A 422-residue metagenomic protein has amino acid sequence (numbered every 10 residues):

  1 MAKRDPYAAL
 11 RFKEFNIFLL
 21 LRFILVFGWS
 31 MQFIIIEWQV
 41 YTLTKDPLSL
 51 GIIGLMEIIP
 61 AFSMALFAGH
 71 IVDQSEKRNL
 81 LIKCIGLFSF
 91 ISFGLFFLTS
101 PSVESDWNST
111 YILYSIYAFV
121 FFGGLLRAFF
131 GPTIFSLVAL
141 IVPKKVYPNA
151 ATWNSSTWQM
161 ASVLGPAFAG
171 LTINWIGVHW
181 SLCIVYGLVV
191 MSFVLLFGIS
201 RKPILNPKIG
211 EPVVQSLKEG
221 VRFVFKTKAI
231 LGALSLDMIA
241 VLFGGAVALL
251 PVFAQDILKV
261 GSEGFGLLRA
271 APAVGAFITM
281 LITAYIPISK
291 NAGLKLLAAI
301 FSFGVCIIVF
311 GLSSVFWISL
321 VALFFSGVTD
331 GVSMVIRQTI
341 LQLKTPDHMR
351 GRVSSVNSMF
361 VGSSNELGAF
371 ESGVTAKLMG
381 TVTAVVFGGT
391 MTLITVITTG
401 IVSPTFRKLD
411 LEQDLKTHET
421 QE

Functional and structural regions predicted by a protein language model:
A2-P60, R222-P272: Helix-loop boundary and gating motifs at the non-cytosolic
F23, W107-F129, M238, C306 (+1 more regions): Hydrophobic core of transmembrane alpha-helices in multi-pass small-molecule transporters, especially MFS/SLC-type
L25, E57, G124, N154-W158 (+3 more regions): Structural signature of transmembrane alpha-helices in multi-pass secondary transporters
I36, F129-V142, V332-T345: Intracellular juxtamembrane helix-capping segments at the cytosolic ends of symmetry-related transmembrane helices
P47-L48, K144-N154, S262, D347-N357: Loop-to-transmembrane helix entry/capping segments in MFS-fold secondary transporters and related SLC/MFSD carriers
S63-F67, Q74, R78-F90, G94 (+5 more regions): C-terminal transmembrane bundle of multi-pass solute transporters/carriers
S102, S136, L140, L182 (+2 more regions): Helix-loop junctions on the cytosolic side of multi-pass membrane transporters, especially the intracellular loop
T110-V120, G124, N149-I204, L268-A270 (+5 more regions): Hydrophobic alpha-helical transmembrane segments
